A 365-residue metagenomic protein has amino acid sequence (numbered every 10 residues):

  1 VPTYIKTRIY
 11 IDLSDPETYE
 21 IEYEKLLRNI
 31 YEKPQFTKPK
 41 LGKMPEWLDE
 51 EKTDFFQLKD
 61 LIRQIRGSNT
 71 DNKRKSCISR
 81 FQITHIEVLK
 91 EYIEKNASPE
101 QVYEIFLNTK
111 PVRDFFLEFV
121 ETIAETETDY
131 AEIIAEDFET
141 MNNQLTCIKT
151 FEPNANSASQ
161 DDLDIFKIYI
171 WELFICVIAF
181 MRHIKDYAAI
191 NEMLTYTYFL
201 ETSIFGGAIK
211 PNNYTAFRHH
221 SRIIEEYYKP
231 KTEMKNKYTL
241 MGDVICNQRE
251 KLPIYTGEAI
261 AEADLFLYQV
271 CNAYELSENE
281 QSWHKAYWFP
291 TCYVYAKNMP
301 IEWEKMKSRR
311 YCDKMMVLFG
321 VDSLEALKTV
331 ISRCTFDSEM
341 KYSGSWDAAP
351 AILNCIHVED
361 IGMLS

Functional and structural regions predicted by a protein language model:
V1, E127, K185, D322-S323: Helix N-terminus capping/helix-initiation residues
P2-D164: C-terminal interaction surface of TIR/SEFIR-family domains
I5, L26, E51, P111-A124 (+12 more regions): Generic hydrophobic, helix-prone segments enriched in Leu/Val/Ile
T18, L26-L27, F55, A179 (+4 more regions): Amphipathic alpha-helical interaction segments
E32, N96-A97, K185, E275 (+2 more regions): Short, flexible coil/linker elements and helix-boundary hinge sites characteristic of intrinsically disordered
F36, F55-F56, F81, F106 (+13 more regions): Phenylalanine-focused residue identity feature
E127-T239, D243: Soluble C-terminal extramembrane regulatory/interaction domains of multi-pass membrane proteins
E192-S365: Charge-dense, extended regions
